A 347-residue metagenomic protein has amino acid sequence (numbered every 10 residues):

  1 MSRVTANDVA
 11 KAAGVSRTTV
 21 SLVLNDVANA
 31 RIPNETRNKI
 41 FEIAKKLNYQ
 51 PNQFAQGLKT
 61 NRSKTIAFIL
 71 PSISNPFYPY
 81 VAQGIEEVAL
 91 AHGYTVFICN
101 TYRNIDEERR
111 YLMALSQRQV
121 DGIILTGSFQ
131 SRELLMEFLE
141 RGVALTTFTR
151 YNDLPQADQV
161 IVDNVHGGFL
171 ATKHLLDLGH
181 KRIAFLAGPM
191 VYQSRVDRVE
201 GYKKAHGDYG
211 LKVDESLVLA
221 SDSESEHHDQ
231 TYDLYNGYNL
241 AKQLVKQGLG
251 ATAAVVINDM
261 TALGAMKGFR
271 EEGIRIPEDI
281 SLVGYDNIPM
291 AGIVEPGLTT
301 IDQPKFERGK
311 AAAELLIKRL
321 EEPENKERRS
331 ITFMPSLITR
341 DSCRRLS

Functional and structural regions predicted by a protein language model:
M1, T5, N61-K173, D177 (+4 more regions): Alpha-helical recognition/docking segments in bacterial nutrient-uptake and carbohydrate-utilization systems
M1-R62, S347: N-terminal helix-turn-helix DNA-binding module of bacterial transcription factors
A89-N100, K203-L234: Short beta-strand elements in bilobed, periplasmic/extracellular small-molecule ligand-binding domains
V160-F185, E200-K204, L234-V245, Q303-E322: Hydrophobic alpha-helical segments within soluble ligand-binding/sensing domains
A171-L211, R328-S342: An alpha-beta-alpha
K181-R182, V213-L217, R275-S281: Short acidic capping loops at alpha-helix termini that bridge into adjacent secondary structure
L240-S347: Flexible loop/turn connectors
